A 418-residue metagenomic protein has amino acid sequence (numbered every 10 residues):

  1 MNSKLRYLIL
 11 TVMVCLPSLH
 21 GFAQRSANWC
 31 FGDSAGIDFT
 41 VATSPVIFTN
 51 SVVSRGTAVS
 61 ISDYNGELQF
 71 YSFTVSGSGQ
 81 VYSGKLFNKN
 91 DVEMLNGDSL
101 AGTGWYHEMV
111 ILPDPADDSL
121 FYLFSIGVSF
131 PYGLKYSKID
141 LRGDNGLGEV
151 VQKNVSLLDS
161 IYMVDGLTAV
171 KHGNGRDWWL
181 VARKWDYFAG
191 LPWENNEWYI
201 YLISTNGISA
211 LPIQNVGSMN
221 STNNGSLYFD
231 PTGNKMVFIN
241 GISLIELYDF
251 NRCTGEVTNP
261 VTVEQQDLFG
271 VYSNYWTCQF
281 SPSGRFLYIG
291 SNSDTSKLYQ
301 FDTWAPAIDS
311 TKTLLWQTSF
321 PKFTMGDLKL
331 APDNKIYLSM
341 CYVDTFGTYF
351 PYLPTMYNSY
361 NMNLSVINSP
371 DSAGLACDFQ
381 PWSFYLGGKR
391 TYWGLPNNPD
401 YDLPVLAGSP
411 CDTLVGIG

Functional and structural regions predicted by a protein language model:
M1-N2: N-terminal hydrophobic targeting signals that begin at the initiator methionine
L5-P17: Sec-dependent N-terminal signal peptides
L19-A23: Sec/Tat signal peptide C-region and signal peptidase I cleavage site
Q24-G418: Beta-propeller fold recognition
